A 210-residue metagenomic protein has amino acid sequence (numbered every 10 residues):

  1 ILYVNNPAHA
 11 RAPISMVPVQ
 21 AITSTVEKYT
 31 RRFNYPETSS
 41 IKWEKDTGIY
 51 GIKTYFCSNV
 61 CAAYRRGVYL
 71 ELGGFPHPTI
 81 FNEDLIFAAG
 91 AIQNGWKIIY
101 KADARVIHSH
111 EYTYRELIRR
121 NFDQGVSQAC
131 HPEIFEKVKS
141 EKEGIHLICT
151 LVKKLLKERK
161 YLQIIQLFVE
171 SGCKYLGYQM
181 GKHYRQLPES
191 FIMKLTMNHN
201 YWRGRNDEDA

Functional and structural regions predicted by a protein language model:
I1-K28: Conserved donor NDP-sugar-binding/catalytic core segment of glycosyltransferases
V19-Y55: Short, flexible, basic/aromatic active-site loop/helix in glycosyltransferases
W43-Y64, I80, I86, Q128 (+1 more regions): A recurrent flexible, glycine/aromatic-enriched loop bordering the glycosyltransferase active site that acts as
A62-Y64, V68-G73, P78-A104: A short, conserved alpha-helix in the catalytic core of glycosyltransferases
G73-P76, H110, I118-N121: Short, flexible helix/strand-to-coil boundary loops that buttress conserved ligand/catalytic motifs in alpha/beta
N94-I118, S127-H131: Active-site donor/metal-binding and catalytic loop motifs of nucleotide-sugar-dependent glycosylation enzymes
D123, E136-A210: Non-catalytic, C-terminal membrane-associated alpha-helical segments of glycosyltransferases
